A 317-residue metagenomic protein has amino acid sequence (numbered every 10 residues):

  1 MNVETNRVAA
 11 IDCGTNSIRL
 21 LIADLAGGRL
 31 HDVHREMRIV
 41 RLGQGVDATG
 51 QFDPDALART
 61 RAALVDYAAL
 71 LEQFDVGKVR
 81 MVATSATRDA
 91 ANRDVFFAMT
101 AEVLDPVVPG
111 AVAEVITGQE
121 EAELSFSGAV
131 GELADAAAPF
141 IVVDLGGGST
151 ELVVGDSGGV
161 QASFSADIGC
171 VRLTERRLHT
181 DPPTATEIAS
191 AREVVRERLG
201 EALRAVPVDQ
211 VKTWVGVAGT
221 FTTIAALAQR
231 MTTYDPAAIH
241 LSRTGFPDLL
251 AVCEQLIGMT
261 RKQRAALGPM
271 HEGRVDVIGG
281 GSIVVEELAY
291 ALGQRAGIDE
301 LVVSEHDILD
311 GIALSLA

Functional and structural regions predicted by a protein language model:
M1-M37: Early-domain small/polar-rich strand-loop-helix modules and first-structured segments of the mature chain
V3-V8, I22-L25, G45-A69, A86-D94 (+2 more regions): Helical "lid/coupling" subdomains associated with nucleotide-phosphate turnover
T15-S17, T84, A129, G146-L152 (+1 more regions): Ser/Thr-glycine-rich phosphate-binding loops at phosphate-binding pockets of nucleotides, nucleotide cofactors
L30-V40, Q161-C170: Short coil-to-beta-strand
L71-V76: Glycine-rich phosphate/diphosphate-binding loops that line cofactor/substrate pockets in enzymes
K78-R80: Cationic, histidine-enriched alpha-helical/coil surfaces that engage anionic ligands
I141-V143: A short, small-residue-rich loop immediately preceding and capping a beta-strand
